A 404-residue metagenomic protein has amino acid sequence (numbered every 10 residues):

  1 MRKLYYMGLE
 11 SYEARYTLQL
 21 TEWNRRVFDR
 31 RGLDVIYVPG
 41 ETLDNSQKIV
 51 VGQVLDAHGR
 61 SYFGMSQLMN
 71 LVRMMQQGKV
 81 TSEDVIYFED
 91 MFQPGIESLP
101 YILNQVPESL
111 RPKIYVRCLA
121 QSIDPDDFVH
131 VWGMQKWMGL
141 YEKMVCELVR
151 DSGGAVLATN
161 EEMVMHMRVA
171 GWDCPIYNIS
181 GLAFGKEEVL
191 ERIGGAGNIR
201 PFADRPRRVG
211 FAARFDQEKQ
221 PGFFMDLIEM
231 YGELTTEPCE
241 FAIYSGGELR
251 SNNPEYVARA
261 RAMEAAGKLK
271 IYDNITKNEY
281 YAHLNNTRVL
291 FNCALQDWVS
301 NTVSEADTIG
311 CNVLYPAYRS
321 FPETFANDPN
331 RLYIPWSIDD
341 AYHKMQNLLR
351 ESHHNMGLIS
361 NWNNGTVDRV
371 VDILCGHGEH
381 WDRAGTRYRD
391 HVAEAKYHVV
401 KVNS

Functional and structural regions predicted by a protein language model:
M1-S98: N-terminal pre-catalytic "stem/leader" segment of glycosyltransferase-like enzymes
G133-V156: Membrane-proximal helix-turn-helix segments that form the acceptor-binding/catalytic region of lipid-linked
G197-K219, M225-M230, A242: Conserved donor-binding/catalytic core segment of Leloir-type glycosyltransferases
C239-V257, D273: Glycosyltransferase donor-sugar binding loop
P254-N278: Nucleotide-activated donor-binding/catalytic signature segment of Leloir-type glycosyltransferases, i.e., the conserved
A294-Q296: Aromatic "clamp/platform" in nucleotide-sugar-dependent glycosyltransferases that forms part of the donor/acceptor
P322-N347: Change "using UDP/GDP/dTDP sugars" to "using nucleotide sugars
W336, H343-N403: A charged, aromatic-enriched C-terminal amphipathic alpha-helix characteristic of glycosyltransferases across folds
